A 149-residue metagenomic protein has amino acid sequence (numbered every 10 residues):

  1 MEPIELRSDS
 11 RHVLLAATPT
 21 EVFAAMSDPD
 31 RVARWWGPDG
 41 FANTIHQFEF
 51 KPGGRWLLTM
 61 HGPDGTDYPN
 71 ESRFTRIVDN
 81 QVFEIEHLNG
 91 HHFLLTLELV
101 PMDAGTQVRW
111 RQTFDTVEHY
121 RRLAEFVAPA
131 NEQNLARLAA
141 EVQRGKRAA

Functional and structural regions predicted by a protein language model:
M1-A42: Hydrophobic ligand-binding cavity/cleft-lining segments
R11-V13, H46-F48, N70-R76, L94-P101: Hydrophobic/aromatic beta-strand elements that line small-molecule binding cavities or substrate pockets in beta-rich
P19-T20, K51, T75-N80, E98-Q107: A short, structured loop/turn motif at beta-sheet edges
V22-M26, V32, W56-L58, F74 (+4 more regions): Hydrophobic pocket/interface hotspot
T44-E86: Glycine-rich portal/gate segments that line the openings of hydrophobic small-molecule binding cavities
E84-Q133: Beta-strand/loop substructures that line and gate deep hydrophobic ligand-binding cavities in soluble
A140-A149: Short, highly charged C-terminal tails/helix-capping segments
